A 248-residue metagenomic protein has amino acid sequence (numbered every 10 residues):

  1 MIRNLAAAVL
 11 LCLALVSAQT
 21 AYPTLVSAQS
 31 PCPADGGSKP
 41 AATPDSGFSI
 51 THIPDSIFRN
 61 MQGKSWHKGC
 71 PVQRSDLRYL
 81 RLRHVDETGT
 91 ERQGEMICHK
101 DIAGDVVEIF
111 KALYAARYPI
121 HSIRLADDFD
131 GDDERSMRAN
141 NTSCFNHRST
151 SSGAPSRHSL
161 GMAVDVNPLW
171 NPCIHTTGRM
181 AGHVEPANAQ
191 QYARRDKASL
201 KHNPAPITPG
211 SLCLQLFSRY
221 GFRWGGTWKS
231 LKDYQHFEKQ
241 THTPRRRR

Functional and structural regions predicted by a protein language model:
M1-N4: Positively charged n-region of N-terminal signal peptides that target proteins for export
A6-A18: Bacterial N-terminal signal peptides
S17-T20, S27: Ser/Thr/Pro-rich low-complexity tandem-repeat tracts
L25-D86: N-terminal module-boundary/linker segments of secreted carbohydrate-active enzymes
C32-P33, S149-P155, L160-R248: Catalytic cores and adjacent binding grooves of peptidoglycan-active enzymes
C70-R74, G94-D105, A154-G161, H202-P209: Extracytoplasmic/periplasmic, Sec-exported soluble proteins
V72-M137: Active-site acidic/histidine clusters and adjacent loop/turn architecture that either coordinate catalytic ions
P119-M162, P168-C173: Active-site-adjacent loop/helix surface patches within enzyme catalytic domains that shape the substrate-binding cleft
